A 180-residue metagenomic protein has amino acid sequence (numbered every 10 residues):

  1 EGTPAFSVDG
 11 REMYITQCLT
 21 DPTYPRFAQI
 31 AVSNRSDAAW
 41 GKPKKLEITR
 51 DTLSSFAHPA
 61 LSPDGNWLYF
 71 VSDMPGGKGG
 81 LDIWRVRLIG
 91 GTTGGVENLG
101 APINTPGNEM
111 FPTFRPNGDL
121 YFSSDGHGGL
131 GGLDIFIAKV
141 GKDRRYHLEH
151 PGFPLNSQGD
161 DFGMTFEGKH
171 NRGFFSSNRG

Functional and structural regions predicted by a protein language model:
E1-G180: Short, conserved micro-motifs composed of acidic
